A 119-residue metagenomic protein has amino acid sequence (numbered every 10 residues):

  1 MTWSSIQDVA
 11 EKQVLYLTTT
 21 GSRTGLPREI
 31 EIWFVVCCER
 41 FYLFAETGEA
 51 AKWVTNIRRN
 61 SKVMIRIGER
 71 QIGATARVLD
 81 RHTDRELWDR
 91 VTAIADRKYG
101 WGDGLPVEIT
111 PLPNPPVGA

Functional and structural regions predicted by a protein language model:
M1-Y16, A119: Extreme N-terminal tail/first-helix region
W3-S4, V36, A74, W88: Generic signal for short, ordered secondary-structure residues within or immediately flanking folded domains
S5-Q7, Y42-T55: Covalent nucleotidyltransferase core used to form phosphodiester bonds in nucleic acids
V9, T24-L26, I57, W101: A generic structural micro-feature
K12-E46, V63: Short beta-strand segments
G48-G118: Short, structured beta-strand-loop surface elements
